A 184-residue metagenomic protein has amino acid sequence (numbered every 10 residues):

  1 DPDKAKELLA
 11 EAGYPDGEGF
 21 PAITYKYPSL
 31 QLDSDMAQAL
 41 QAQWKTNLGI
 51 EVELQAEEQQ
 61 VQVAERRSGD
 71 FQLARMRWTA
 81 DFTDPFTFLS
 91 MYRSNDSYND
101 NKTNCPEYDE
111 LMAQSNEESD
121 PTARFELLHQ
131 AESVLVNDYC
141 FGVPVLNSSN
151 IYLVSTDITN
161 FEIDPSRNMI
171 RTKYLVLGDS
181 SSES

Functional and structural regions predicted by a protein language model:
D1-E11, S29-D35: Structural transition elements
E11-G19: Surface-exposed acidic, glycine-flexible loop patches that form ligand/cofactor-binding and adhesion interfaces
F20-A22, G49, C140-G142: Active-site lining segments that contact anionic ligands and/or coordinate catalytic metals
F20-S29, V52-Q55: Short, well-ordered beta-strand elements
Q31-Q43, A64-S184: Detector for C-terminal structural segments
A39-L54: Short alpha-helix C-terminal cap/hinge motif
E53, E57, R75-M76: Short beta-strand and adjacent tight-turn residues that come in two discontinuous sequence segments and form the edges
Q59-Q62: Histidine-bearing beta->alpha loop at or near hydrolase active sites
